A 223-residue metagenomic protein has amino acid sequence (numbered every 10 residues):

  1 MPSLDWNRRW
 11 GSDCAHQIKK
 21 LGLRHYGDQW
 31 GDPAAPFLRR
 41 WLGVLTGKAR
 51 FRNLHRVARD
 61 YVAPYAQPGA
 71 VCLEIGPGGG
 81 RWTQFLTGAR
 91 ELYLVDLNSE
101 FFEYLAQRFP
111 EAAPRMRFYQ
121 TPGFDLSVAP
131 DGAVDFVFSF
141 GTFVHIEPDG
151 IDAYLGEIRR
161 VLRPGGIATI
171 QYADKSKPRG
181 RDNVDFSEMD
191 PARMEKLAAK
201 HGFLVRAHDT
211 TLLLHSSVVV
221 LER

Functional and structural regions predicted by a protein language model:
M1-V128, I146-A153, I167-R223: Class I (Rossmann-like) S-adenosyl-L-methionine-dependent methyltransferase catalytic domain, capturing the SAM-binding
T83, T142, V161: Ser/Thr-centric signal marking residues that sit in or immediately flank functional binding/regulatory motifs
V95, V137, I158-V161: Hydrophobic aliphatic residue packing
S127-V137: A short acidic, Gly/Pro-enriched loop at the edge of an enzyme's catalytic core that lines a small-molecule cofactor
F136-D149: A short SAM/SAH-binding and catalytic strip from SAM-dependent methyltransferases
G141, G165-I167: Structural motif
D152-P164: A short glycine-rich, Lys/Arg-flanked "PGG" loop and its adjoining helix->strand segment in the class I
